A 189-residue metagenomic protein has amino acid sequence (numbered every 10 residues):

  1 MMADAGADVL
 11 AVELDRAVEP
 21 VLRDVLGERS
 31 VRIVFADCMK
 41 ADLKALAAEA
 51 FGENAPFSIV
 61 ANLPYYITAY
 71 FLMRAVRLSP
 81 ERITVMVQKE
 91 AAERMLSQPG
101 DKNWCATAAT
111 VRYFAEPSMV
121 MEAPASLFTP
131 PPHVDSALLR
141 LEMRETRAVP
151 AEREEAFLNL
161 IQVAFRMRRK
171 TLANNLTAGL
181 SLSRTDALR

Functional and structural regions predicted by a protein language model:
M1-N159: Catalytic cores of RNA-modifying enzymes
A137, L141-M143, V149-R189: An accessory alpha-helical subdomain
